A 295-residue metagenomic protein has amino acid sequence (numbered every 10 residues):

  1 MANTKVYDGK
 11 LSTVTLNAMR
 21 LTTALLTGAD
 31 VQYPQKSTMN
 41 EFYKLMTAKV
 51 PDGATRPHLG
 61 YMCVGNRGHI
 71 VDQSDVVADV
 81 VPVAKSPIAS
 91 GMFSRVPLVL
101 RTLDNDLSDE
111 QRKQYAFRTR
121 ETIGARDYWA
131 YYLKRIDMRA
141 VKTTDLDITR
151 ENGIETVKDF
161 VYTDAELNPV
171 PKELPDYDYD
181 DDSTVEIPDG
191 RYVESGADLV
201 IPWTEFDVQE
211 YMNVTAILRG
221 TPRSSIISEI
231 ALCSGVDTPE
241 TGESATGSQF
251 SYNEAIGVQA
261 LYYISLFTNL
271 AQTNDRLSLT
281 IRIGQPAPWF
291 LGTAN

Functional and structural regions predicted by a protein language model:
M1-N295: Long, position-biased, composition-driven segments near the start of the mature protein
